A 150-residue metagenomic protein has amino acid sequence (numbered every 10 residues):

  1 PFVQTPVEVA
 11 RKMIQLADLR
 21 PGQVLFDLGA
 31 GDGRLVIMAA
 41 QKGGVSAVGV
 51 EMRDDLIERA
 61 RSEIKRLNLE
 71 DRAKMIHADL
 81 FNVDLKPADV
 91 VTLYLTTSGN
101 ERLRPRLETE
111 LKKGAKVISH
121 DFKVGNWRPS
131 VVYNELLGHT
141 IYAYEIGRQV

Functional and structural regions predicted by a protein language model:
P1-Q23: S-adenosyl-L-methionine
G22-G31: Conserved class I S-adenosyl-L-methionine
V24, V90, A115-K116: Short glycine-centered segments of the SAM/dcSAM-binding site in methyltransferase folds
R34-V45: Conserved SAM-binding loop of SAM-dependent methyltransferases across substrates and taxa, primarily the Class I
S46-E51: Conserved SAM-binding motif I beta-strand of class I
D54-P87: S-adenosyl-L-methionine
K86-R102: A short SAM/SAH-binding and catalytic strip from SAM-dependent methyltransferases
S98-V150: C-terminal substrate-binding/active-site "lid" region of AdoMet-derived donor-dependent transferases
